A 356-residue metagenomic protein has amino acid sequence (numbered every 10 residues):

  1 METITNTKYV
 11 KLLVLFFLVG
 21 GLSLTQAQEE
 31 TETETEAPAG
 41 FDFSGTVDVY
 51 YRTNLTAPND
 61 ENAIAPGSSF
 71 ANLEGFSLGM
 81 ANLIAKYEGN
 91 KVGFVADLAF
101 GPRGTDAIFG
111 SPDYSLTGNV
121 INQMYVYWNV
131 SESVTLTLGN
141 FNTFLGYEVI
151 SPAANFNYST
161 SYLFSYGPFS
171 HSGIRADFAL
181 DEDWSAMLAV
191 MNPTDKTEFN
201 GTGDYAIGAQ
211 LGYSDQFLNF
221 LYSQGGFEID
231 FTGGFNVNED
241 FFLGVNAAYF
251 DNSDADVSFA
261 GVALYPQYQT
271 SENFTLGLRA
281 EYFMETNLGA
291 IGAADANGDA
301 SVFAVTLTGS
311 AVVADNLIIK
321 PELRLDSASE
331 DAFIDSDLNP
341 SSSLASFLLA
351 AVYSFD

Functional and structural regions predicted by a protein language model:
M1-E30: Bacterial Sec-dependent N-terminal signal peptides
L12, T25-A65, F70, N142 (+4 more regions): Outer-membrane beta-barrel biogenesis signature
A37-G45, N90-F94, E132-V134, E182-W184 (+7 more regions): Outer-envelope beta-barrel architecture signal
D42-T46, V95-G101, T137-G139, A189 (+2 more regions): Outer-envelope exported proteins of Gram-negative bacteria
G45, V49, E74, L78 (+11 more regions): Residues on the lipid-exposed face of transmembrane beta-strands in outer-membrane beta-barrel proteins
T53-G75, G104-Q123, S131-G212, F217-N219 (+1 more regions): Surface-exposed coil loops of outer-membrane beta-barrel proteins
G67-F70, G104-A107, P112-T117, S214 (+2 more regions): Outer-membrane beta-barrel pore domains
I84-K86, G93-L98: A contiguous strand-loop segment
